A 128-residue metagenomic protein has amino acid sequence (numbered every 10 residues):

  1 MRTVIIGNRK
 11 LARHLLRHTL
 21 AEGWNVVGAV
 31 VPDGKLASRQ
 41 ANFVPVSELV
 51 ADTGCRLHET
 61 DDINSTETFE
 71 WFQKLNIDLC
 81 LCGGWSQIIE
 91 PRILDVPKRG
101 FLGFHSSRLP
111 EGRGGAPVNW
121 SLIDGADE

Functional and structural regions predicted by a protein language model:
M1-E128: One-carbon transfer enzymes
